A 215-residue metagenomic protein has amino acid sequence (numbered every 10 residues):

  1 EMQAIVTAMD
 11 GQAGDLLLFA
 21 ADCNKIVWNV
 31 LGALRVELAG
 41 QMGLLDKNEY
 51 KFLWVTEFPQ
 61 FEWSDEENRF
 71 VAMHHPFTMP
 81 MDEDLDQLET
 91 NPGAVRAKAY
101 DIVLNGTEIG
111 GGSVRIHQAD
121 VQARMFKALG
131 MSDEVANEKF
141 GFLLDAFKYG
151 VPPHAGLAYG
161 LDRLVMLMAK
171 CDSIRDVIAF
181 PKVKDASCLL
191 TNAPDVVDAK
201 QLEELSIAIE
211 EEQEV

Functional and structural regions predicted by a protein language model:
E1-V215: Structured aminoacyl-transfer and RNA-binding surfaces used for tRNA recognition/handling in the translation apparatus
